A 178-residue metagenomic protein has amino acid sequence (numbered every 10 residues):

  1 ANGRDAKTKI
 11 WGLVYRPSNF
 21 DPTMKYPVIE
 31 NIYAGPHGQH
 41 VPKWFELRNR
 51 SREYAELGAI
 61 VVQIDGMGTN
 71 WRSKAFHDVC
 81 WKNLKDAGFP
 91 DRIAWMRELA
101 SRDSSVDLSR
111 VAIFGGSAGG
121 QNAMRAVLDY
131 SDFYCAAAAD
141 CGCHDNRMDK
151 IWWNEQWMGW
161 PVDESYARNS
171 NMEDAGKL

Functional and structural regions predicted by a protein language model:
A1-L178: Serine-hydrolase catalytic core recognition
